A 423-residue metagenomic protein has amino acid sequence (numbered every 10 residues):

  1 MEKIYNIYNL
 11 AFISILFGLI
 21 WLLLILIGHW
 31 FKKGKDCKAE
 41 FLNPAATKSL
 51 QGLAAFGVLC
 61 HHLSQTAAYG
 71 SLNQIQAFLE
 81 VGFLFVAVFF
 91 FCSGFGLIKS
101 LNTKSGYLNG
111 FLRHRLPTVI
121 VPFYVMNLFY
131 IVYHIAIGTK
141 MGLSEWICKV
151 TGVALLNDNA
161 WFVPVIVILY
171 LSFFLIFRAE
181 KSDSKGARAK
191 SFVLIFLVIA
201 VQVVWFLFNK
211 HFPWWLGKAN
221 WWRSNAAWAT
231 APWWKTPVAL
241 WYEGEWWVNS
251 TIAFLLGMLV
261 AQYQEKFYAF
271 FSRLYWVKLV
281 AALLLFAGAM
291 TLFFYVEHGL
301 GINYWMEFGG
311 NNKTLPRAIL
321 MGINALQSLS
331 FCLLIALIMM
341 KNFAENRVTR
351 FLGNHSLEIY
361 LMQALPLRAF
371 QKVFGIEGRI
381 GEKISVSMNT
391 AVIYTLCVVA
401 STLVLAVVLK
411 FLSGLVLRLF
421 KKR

Functional and structural regions predicted by a protein language model:
E2-F17, Q74-V86, T151-V165, L207-A253 (+2 more regions): Interfacial loop-to-helix transition and helix-capping segments at the boundaries of transmembrane helices
I4, I13-L24, P44-S100, V119-N127 (+2 more regions): Functionally critical transmembrane alpha-helices in membrane proteins and complexes, commonly lining
Y5-I20, M126, D158-N159, L285-V416: Alpha-helical transmembrane segments of multi-pass integral membrane proteins
L22-C37, F95-S105, L175-D183, L256-Y268 (+4 more regions): Structural signal for the C-terminal ends of transmembrane alpha-helices and the immediately following loop
H29-A46, L108-G110, Y268-W276, L417-R423: Membrane-interfacial, low-structure loops and terminal tails that flank and connect transmembrane helices in multi-pass
T47, Q51, L79-V88, K99-H134 (+5 more regions): Transmembrane alpha-helical segments and their boundary/interface "anchor" motifs in multi-pass integral membrane
F56-L63, N127-L128, V132, I195-K210 (+2 more regions): Aromatic-anchored segments of alpha-helical transmembrane domains
L171-I199, A261-L283: Solvent-exposed interhelical
